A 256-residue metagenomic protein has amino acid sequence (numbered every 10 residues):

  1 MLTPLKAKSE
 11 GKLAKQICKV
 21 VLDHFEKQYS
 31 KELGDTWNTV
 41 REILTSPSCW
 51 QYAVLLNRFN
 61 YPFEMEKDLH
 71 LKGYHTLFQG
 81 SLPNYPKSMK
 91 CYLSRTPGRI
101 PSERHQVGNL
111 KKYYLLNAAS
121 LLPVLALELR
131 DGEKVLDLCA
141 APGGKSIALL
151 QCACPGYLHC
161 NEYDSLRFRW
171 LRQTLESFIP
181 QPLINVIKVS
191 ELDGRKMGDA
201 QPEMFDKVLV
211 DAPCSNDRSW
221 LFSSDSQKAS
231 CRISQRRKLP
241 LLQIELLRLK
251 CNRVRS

Functional and structural regions predicted by a protein language model:
M1-S256: S-adenosylmethionine
